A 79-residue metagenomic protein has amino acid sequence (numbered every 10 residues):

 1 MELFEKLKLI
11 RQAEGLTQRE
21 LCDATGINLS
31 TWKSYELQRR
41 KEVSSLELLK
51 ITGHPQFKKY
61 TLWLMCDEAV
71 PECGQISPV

Functional and structural regions predicted by a protein language model:
M1-E14: A short, Lys/Arg-rich alpha-helix, primarily the initiator
L7, L21, W32-Y35: Conserved hydrophobic/aromatic packing and binding residues within compact polymer-binding modules
K8, R19, L49: Residues within the helices of the helix-turn-helix
R11, C22, T52: The alpha-helix within a helix-turn-helix
E14-R19, S45-L46: Short, charged amphipathic recognition helices of the HTH superfamily and cognate SANT/SANTA-like modules
G26-V43: Recognition helix of helix-turn-helix/homeodomain-like DNA-binding domains that insert into the DNA major groove
S44-L62: DNA major-groove recognition helix of helix-turn-helix/homeodomain DNA-binding modules
T61-V79: Short, charged recognition helix plus adjacent turn of helix-turn-helix-like nucleic-acid-binding domains
